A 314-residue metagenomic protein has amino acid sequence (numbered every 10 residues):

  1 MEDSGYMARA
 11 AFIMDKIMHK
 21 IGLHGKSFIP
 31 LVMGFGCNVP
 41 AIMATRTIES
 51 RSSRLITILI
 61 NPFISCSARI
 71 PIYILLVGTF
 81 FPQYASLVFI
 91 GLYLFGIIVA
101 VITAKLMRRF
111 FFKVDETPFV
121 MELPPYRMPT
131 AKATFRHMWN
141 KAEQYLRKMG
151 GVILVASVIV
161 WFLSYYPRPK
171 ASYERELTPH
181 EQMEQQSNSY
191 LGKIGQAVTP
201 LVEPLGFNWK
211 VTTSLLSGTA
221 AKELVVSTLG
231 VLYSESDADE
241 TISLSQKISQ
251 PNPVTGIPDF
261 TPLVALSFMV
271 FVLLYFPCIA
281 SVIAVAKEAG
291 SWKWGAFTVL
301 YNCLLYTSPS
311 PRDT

Functional and structural regions predicted by a protein language model:
A8-G34, K113-H137: Juxtamembrane inter-helical linkers in multi-pass membrane proteins
I21, I42-R54, W161-N302: Extended, low-charge hydrophobic alpha-helical regions
L31, S86-L94, L266, G295-L300: Hydrophobic alpha-helical transmembrane segments
F35-P40, L59-I74, G91-A100, A220-V226 (+2 more regions): Membrane-embedded alpha-helical segments of transport systems, primarily multispan ion/solute transporters
S67-V88, I283-E288: Transmembrane helix-loop junctions at the membrane interface of multipass transporters and ion channels
I90, L94-T117: Transmembrane alpha-helices and their membrane-interface boundaries in multi-pass membrane transporters and channels
Y126-R168: Long hydrophobic segments that form regular secondary structure
Y306-D313: Conserved small/polar residues in nucleotide/adenosyl-binding loops
